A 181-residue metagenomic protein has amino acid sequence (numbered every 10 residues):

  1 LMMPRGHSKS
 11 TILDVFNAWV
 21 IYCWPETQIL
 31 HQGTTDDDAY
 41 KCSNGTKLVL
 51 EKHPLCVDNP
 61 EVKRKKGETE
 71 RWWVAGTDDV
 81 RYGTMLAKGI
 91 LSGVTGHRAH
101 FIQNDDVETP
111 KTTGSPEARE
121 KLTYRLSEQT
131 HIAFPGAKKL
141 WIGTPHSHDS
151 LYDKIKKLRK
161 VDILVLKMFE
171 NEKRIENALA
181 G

Functional and structural regions predicted by a protein language model:
L1-G181: Short, flexible loop motifs at catalytic/binding sites
